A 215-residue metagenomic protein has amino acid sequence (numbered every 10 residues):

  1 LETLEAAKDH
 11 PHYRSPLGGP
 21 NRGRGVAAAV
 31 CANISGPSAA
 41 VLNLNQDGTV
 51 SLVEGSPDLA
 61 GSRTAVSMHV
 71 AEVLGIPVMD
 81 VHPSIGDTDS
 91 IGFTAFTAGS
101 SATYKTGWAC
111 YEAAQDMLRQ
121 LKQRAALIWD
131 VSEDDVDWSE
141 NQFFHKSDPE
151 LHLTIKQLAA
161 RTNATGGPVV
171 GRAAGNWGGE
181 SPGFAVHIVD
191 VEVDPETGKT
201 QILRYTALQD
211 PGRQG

Functional and structural regions predicted by a protein language model:
L1-E2, A6-G215: Cofactor-binding beta-sheet edge motifs in enzyme active sites
